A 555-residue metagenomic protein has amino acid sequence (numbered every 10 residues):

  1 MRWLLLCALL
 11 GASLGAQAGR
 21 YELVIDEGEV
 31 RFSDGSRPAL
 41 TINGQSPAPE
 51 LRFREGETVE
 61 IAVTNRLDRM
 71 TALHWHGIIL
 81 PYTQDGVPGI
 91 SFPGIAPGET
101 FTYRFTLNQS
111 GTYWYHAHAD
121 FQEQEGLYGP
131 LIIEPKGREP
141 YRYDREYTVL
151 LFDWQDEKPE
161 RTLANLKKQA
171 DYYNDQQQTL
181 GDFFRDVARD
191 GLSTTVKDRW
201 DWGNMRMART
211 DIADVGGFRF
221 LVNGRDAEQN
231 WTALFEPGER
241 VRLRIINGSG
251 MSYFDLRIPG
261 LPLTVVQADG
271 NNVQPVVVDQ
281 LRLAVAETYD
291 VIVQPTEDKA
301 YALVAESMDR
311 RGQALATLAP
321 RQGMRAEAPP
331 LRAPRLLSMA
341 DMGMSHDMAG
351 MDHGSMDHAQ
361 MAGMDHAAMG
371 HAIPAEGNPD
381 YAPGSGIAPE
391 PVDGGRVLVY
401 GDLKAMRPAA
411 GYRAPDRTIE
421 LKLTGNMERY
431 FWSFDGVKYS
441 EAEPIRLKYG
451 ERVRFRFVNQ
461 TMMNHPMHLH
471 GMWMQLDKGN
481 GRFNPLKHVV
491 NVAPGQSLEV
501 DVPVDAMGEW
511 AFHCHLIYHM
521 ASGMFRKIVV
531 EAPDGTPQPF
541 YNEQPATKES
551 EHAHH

Functional and structural regions predicted by a protein language model:
M1-C7: Sec-dependent signal peptide recognition, specifically the positively charged N-region followed immediately by
G11-S13: N-terminal signal peptide c-region/cleavage motif recognized by signal peptidases
A18-V285, V291-I292, Q322-Q360, A511 (+2 more regions): Histidine-centered copper-binding motifs that mark active-site loops of extracellular/periplasmic copper enzymes
L67, S249-G250, E297, T461-M463: Short, acidic/polar linear motifs in exposed loop/turn regions
Y113-A119, A300-D309, W510-C514: Short, aromatic- and glycine-rich surface loops/edge beta-strands on solvent-exposed regions
R257-V291, L469-G471, L476-V502: Extended hydrophobic/aromatic segments used for targeting, binding, or gating
A405-Y412, R417-Y430, D435, S440-M474 (+1 more regions): C-terminal substrate/ligand-recognition segments
V458-M467, M472-Q538: C-terminal soluble interaction/assembly domains
